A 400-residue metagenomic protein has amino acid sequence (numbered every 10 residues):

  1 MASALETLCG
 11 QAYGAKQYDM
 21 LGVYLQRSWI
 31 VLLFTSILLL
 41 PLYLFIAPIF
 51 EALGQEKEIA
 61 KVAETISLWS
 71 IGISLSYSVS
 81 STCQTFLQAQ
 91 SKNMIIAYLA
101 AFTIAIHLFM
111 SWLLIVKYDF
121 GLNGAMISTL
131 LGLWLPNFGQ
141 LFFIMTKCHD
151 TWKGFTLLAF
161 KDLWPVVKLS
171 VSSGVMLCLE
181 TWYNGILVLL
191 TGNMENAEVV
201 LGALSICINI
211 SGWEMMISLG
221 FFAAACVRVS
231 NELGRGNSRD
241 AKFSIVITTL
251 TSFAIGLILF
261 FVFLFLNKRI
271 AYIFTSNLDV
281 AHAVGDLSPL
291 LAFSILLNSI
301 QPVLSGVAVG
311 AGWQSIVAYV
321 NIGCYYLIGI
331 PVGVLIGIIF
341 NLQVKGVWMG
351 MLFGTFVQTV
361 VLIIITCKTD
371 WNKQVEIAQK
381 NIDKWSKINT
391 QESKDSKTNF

Functional and structural regions predicted by a protein language model:
M1-L40, S80-Q88, I96, A203-F261 (+2 more regions): Small-residue-rich hydrophobic transmembrane alpha-helices
A15-M20, Y24, E58-A63, L122-A125 (+6 more regions): Interfacial/gating helices of multi-pass transporter permease domains
L32-F138, F142: Hydrophobic transmembrane helix module of multi-pass membrane transport proteins
P41-L42, K57-C83, Y98-L99, A105 (+6 more regions): Alpha-helical transmembrane segments of multi-pass membrane proteins
F50-K57, L113-F120, G174, C178-N209 (+5 more regions): Helix-terminus/linker motif at the lipid-water interface of multi-pass membrane proteins
K57, N93-M94, Y98-F138, V199 (+5 more regions): Membrane-interface helix-loop junctions in multi-pass transport and translocation proteins
S67-I71, M94-A101, W134, G139-F142 (+8 more regions): Hydrophobic faces of transmembrane alpha-helices in multi-pass small-molecule transporters and flippases across diverse
I95, F120-G132, F138-L189, N193 (+1 more regions): Interhelical loop/hinge segments that connect adjacent transmembrane helices in multipass membrane
